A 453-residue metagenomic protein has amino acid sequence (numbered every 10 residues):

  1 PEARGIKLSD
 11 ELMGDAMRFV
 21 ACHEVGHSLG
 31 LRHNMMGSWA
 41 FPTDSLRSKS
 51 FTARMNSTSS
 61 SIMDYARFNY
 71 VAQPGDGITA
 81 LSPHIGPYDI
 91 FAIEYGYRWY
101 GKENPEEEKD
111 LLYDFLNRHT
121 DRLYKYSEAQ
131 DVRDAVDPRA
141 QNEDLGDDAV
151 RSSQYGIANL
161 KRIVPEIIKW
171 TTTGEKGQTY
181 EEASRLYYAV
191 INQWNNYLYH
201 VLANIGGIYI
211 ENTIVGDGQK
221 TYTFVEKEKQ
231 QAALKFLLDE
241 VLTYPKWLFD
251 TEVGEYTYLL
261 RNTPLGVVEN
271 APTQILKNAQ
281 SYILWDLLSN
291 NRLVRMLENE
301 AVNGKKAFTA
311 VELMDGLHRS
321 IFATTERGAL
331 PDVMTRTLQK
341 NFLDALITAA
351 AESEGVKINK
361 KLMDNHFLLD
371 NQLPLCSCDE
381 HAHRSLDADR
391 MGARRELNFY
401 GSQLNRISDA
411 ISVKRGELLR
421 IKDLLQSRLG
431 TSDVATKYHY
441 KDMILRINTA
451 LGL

Functional and structural regions predicted by a protein language model:
A3-A21: Short pre-active-site segment immediately N-terminal to the catalytic Zn-binding motif
K7-L8, S38-L453: Conserved catalytic/binding loops enriched for acidic/polar residues
M13, R32, A40-F41: Active-site and adjacent substrate-binding regions of carbohydrate-active enzymes
F19-N34: Active-site recognition of the HExxH zinc-binding catalytic motif
